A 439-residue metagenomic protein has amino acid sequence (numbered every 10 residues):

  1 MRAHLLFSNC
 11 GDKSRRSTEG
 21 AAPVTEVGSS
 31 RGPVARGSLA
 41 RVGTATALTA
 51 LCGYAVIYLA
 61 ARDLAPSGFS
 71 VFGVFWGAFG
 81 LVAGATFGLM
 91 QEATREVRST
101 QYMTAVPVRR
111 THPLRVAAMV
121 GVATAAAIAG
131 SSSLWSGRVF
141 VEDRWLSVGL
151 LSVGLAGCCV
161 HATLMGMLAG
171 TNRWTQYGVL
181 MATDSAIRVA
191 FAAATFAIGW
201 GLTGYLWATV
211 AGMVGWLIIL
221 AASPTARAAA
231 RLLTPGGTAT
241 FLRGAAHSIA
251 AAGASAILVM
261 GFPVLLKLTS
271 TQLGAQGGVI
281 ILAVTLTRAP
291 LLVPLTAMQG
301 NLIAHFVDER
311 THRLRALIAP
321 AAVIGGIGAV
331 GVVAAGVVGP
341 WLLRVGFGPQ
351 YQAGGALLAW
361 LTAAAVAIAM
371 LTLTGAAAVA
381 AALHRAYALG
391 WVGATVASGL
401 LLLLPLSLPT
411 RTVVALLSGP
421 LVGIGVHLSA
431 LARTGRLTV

Functional and structural regions predicted by a protein language model:
A3-K13, G20, E26, V34-G88 (+4 more regions): Signature of the first transmembrane helix
G11, R16-V34, T175-G178, L202-T203 (+4 more regions): Interhelical loop/hinge segments that connect adjacent transmembrane helices in multipass membrane
A35-R36, T104-M119, L242-A245, R313-G326 (+1 more regions): Interfacial transmembrane-helix starts/ends
S38-G53, T183-D184, R188, Y205-W216 (+3 more regions): Transmembrane helical elements of multi-pass membrane transporters/channels
T86-M103, A283, T287-T311, V379-A380: Helix-loop junctions and terminal segments of transmembrane helices in multi-pass membrane transport/translocation
S132-L151, V337-V366: Interfacial segments at transmembrane-helix termini and the short loops linking adjacent helices
W145-L150, G178-R227, G393-A397, P409-G435: Hydrophobic alpha-helical transmembrane segments
G157-V179, V307, A363-G390: Membrane-interface junctions at transmembrane-helix termini in multi-pass inner-membrane proteins
